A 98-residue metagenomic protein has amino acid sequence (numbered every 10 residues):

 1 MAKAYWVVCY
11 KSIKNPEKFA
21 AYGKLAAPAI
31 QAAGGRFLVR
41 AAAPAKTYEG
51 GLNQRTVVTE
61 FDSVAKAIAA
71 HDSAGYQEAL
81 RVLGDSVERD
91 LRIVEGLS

Functional and structural regions predicted by a protein language model:
M1-T56, F61-D72, E95-S98: Short S/T/G/P-rich N-terminal loop/turn motif that feeds into the first structured element of a domain
A67-R92: C-terminal structural segments of small proteins and small subunits
